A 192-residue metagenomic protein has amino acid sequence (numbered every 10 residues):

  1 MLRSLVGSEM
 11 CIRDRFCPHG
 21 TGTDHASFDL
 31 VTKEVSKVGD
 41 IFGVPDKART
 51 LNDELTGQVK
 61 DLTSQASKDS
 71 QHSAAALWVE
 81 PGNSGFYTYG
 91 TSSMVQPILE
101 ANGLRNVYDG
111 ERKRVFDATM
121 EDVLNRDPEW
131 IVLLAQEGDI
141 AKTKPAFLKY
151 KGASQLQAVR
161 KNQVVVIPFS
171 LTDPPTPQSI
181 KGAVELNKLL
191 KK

Functional and structural regions predicted by a protein language model:
M1-G7, C11-I12: Single conserved hydrophobic/aromatic residue that forms the stacking wall/gate of nucleotide- or nucleobase-binding
S8-E9, A118-D127: Short helices/loops that flank or line small-molecule/ion binding pockets
D14-K37, Q71-M94, K142: Extracytoplasmic ligand-binding site segments that recognize negatively charged/polar headgroups
H19-H25, K37-T50, N83-F86, D109 (+1 more regions): Second-shell loop/turn segments in exported
H25-E34, D40, W130-K192: Structured C-terminal subdomain patch of bacterial secreted/periplasmic proteins
D29-S36, D40, R49, D53 (+6 more regions): Solvent-exposed, polar/charged alpha-helical surfaces in well-ordered, non-transmembrane soluble domains, broadly
K47-N102: Basic- and aromatic-lined ligand-binding clefts that recognize polyanionic substrates
L104, D127-V132: Alpha-to-beta junction loops
